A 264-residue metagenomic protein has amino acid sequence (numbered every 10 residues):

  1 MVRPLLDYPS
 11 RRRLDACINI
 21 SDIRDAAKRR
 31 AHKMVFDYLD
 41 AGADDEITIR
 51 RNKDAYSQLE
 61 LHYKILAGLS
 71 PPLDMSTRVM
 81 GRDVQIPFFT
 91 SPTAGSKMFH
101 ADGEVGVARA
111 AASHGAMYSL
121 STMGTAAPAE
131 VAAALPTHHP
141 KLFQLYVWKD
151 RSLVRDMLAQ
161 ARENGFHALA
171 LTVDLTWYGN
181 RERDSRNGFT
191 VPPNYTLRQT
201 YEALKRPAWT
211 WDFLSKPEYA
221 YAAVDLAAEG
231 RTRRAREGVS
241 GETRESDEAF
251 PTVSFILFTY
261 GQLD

Functional and structural regions predicted by a protein language model:
M1-G81, P192-G261: An N-cap/entry alpha-helix motif that binds or orients negatively charged groups
H32, T90, A111, L171: Conserved, mostly hydrophobic/aromatic
F88-S91, A116-L120, K141-L145, L169: Hydrophobic faces of well-ordered beta-strands that scaffold small-molecule active sites in alpha/beta enzyme cores
P92-M98: Glycine-rich phosphate/pyrophosphate-binding beta-alpha loops
F99-E104, L120-P140, W148-D156, T176-F189 (+1 more regions): Active-site-adjacent beta->alpha loops and helix N-cap segments on the catalytic face of soluble alpha/beta enzymes
M157-A168, T172-L175: Phosphate/diphosphate-binding loops
